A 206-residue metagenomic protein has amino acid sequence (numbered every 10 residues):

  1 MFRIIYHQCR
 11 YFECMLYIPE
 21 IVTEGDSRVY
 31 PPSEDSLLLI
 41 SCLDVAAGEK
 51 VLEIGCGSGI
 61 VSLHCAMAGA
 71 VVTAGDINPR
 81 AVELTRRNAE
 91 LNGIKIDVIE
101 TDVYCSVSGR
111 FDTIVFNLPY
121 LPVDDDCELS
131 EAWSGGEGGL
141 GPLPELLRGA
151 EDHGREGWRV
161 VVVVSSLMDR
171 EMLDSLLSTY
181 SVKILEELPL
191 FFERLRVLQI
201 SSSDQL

Functional and structural regions predicted by a protein language model:
M1-M15: N-terminal amphipathic/basic-hydrophobic helices that include classical n-h-c signal peptides and signal-anchor
Y11-V45: Class I SAM-dependent transferase core
P32-F116, P122-V123: Conserved SAM/SAH cofactor-binding pocket of Class I
D35, F192-Q199: Short hydrophobic/aromatic beta-strand or adjacent loop that forms the aromatic wall/cage of a ligand/substrate-binding
C127-W158: Glycine-rich S-adenosyl-L-methionine
M168-S181: Short, electropositive alpha-helical surface patch
Y180-L190: Conserved S-adenosyl-L-methionine
D204-L206: Flexible, glycine-/basic-rich loop-and-beta segments that form/coincide with the SAM-dependent methyltransferase
